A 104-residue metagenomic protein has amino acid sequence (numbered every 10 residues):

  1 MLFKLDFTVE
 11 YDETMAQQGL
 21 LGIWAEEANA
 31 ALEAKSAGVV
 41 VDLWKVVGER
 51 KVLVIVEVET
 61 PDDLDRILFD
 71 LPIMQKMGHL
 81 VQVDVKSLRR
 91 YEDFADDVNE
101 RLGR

Functional and structural regions predicted by a protein language model:
M1-D42, V46-R50, P61, R89-R104: Short S/T/G/P-rich N-terminal loop/turn motif that feeds into the first structured element of a domain
L2-K4, L53, L80-Q82: Broad gene-expression machinery/nucleic-acid interaction feature
E33, A37, E59-R89: An amphipathic, aromatic/His-enriched active-site/gating alpha helix that lines ligand/cofactor pockets
I55-E57: Short hydrophobic/aromatic beta-strand micro-patches that form the beta-sheet surface supporting nucleotide- or nucleic
